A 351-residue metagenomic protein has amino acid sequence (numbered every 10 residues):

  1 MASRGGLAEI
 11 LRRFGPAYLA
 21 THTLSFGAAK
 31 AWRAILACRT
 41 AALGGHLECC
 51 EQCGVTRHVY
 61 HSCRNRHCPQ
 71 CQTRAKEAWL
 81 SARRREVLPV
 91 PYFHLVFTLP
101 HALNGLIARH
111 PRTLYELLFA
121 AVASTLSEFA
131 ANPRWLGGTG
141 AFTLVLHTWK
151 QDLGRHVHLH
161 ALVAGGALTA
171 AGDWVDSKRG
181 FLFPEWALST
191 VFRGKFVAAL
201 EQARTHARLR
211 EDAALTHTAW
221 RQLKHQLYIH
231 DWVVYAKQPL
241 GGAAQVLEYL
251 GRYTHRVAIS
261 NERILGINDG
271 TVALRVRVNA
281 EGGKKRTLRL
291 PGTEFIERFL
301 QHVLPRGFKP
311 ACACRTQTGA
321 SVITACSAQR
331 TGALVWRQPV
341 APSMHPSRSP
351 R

Functional and structural regions predicted by a protein language model:
M1-R351: Beta->alpha loop/short-helix hinge microenvironment recognizer with preference for catalytic Tyr/His contexts
